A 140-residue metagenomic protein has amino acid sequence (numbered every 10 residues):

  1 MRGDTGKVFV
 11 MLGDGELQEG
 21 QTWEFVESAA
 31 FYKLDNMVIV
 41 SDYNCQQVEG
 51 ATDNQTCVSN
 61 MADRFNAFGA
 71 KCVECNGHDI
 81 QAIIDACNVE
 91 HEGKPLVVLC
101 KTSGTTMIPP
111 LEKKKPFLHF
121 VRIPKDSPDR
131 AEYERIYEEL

Functional and structural regions predicted by a protein language model:
M1-E90: Thiamine diphosphate
I80, I84-L140: Glycine/aspartate-rich loop-and-adjacent alpha/beta segment that forms the canonical ThDP
